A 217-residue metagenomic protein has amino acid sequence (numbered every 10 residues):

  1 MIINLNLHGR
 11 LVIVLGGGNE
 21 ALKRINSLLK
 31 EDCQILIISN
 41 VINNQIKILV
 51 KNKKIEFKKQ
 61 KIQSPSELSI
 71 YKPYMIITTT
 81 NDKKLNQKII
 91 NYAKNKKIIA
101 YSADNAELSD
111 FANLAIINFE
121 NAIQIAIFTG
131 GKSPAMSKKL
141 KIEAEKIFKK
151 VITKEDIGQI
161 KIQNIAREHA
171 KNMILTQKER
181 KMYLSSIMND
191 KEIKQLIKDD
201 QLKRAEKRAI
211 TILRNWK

Functional and structural regions predicted by a protein language model:
I3-L29, S39, G158-I174: Glycine-rich adenosine-cofactor-binding loop
G18-E20, K83-K84, G131: Residue-level detector of alpha-helix initiation sites
K23, E31-L49: NAD(P)-binding Rossmann-fold cofactor-contacting core
K54-K61: Conserved SAM-binding strand-loop segment of SAM-dependent methyltransferases
Q63-K72, I117: Short amphipathic alpha-helix with an adjacent loop that forms part of the alpha/beta core around
M75-D82, N86-N113: ADP-ribose/adenylate-binding Rossmann-like module
T80, S102-T153: E1/E1-like adenylate-forming module used to activate ubiquitin-like modifiers and sulfur-carrier proteins
T129-K217: An accessory alpha-helical subdomain
